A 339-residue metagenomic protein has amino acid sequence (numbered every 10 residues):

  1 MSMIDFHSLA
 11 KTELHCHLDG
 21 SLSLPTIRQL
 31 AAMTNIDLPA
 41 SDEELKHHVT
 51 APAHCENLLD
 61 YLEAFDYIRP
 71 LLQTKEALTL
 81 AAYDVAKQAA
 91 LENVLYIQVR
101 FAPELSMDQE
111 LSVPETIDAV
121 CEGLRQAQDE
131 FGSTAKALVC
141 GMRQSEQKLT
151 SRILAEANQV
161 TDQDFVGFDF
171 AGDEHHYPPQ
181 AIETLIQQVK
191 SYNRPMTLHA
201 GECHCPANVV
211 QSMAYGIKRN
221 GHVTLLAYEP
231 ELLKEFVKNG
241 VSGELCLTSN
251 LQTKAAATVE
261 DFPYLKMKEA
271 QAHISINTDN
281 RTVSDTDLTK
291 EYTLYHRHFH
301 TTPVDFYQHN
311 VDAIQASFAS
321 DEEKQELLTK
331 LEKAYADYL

Functional and structural regions predicted by a protein language model:
M1-R194, C203-N208, A214, K218-R219 (+2 more regions): Metal-cofactor-binding active-site regions of metalloenzymes
H199: Short HxH-centered metal-ligating active-site micro-motif
